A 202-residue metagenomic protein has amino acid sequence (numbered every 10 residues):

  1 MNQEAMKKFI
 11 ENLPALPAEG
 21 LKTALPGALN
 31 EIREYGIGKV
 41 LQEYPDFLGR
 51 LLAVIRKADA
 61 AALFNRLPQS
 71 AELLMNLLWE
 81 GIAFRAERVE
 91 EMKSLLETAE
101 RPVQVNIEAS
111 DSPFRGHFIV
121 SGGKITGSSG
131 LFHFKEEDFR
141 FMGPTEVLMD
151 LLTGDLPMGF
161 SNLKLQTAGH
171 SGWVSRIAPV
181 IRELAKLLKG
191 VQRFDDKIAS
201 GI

Functional and structural regions predicted by a protein language model:
M1-I202: Feature captures hydrophobic
